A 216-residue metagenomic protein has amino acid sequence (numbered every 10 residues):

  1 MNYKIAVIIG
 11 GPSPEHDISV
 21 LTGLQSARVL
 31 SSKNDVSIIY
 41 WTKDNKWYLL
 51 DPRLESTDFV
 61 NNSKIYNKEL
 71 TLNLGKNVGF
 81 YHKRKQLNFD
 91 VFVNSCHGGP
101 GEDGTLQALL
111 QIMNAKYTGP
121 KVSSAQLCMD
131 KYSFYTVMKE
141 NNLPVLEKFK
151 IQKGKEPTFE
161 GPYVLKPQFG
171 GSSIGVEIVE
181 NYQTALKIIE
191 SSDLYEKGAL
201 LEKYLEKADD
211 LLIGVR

Functional and structural regions predicted by a protein language model:
M1-T118, S123, M129, S133: ATP-binding N-terminal substructure of ATP-dependent carboxylate-amine bond-forming enzymes
M1-Y3, E156-G161, D193-L194: Nucleotide-sugar donor-binding and catalytic loop/hinge architecture of NDP-sugar-dependent glycosyltransferases
L21, R28, S32, K85 (+2 more regions): Replace "anionic and nucleotidyl ligands
K43, Q168-G171, L205-D209: Glycine-rich beta-alpha junction loops
G99-P100, Q152, G171, K207: Glycine-rich nucleotide phosphate-binding loop and flanking beta-alpha elements of Rossmann-like dinucleotide-binding
Q107, Q111-G175: A conserved helix-loop-beta module that forms one wall/lid of the active-site cleft in ATP-utilizing catalytic domains
E180-R216: Phosphate-binding site of ATP-dependent enzymes
